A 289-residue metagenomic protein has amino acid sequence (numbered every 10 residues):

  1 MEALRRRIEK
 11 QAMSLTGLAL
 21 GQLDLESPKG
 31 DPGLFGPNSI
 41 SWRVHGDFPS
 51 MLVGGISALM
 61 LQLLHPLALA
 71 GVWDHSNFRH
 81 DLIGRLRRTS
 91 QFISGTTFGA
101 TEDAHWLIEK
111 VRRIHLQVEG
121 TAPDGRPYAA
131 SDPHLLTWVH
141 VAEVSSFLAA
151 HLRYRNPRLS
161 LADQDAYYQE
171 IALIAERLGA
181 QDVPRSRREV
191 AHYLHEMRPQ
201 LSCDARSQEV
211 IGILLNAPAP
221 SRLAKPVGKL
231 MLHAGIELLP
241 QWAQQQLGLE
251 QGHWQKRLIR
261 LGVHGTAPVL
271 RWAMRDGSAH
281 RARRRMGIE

Functional and structural regions predicted by a protein language model:
M1-W138, A142-E289: Mature, function-bearing regions of proteins
